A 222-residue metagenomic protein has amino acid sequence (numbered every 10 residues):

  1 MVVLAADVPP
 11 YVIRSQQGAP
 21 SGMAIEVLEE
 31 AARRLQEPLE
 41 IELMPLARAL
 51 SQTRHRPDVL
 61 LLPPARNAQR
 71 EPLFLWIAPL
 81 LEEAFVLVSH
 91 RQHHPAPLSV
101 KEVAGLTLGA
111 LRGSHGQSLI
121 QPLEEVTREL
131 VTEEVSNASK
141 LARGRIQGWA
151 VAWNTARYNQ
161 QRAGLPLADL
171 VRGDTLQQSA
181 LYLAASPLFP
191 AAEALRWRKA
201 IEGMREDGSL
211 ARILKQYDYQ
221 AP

Functional and structural regions predicted by a protein language model:
M1-P72, A110, D207, Q216: Extracytoplasmic small-molecule ligand-binding "clamshell" domains of the periplasmic binding protein/Venus flytrap
A5-D7, E82-V86, Q161-R198, E202 (+1 more regions): Periplasmic-binding protein-like
G18-E30, R91-E125, L130, S139 (+1 more regions): Bilobed "Venus flytrap"/periplasmic-binding protein-like clamshell domains and structurally analogous long
G22-R34, H93-H94, K101-T107, S114 (+1 more regions): Extended ligand-binding regions for polar small-molecule ligands
E29, E40-V103, G113-G116, L170-L176: Acidic, polar ligand-binding/catalytic clefts
R33, A47-V59, L75, V135-T155 (+1 more regions): Short helices/loops that flank or line small-molecule/ion binding pockets
P38-P45, A110, V126-E133, N137-K140 (+1 more regions): Short beta-strand-to-loop elements that line the ligand-binding cleft of bilobed periplasmic-binding protein-like
H115-T132, A168, I201-P222: Ligand-binding clefts/hinges and TM-proximal coupling segments of bilobed small-molecule sensing domains
